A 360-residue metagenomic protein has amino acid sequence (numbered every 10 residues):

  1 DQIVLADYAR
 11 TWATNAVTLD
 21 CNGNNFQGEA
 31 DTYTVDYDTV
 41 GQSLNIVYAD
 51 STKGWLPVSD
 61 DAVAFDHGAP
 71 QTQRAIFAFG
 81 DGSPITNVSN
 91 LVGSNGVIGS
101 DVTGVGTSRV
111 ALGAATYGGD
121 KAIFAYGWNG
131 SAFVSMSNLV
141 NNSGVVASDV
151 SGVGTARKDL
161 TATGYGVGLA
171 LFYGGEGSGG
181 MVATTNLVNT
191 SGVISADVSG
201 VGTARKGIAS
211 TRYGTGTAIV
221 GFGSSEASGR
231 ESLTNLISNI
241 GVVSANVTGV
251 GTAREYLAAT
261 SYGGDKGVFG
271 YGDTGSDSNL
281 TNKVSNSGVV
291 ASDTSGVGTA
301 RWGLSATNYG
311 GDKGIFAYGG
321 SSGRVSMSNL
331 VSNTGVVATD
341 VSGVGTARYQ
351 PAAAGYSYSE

Functional and structural regions predicted by a protein language model:
D1-F65: Acidic, glycine/polar-enriched metal-coordinating patches/loops that mediate binding to polyanionic ligands
T34-Y37, N45, V58-E360: Kelch-like beta-propeller repeat domains
